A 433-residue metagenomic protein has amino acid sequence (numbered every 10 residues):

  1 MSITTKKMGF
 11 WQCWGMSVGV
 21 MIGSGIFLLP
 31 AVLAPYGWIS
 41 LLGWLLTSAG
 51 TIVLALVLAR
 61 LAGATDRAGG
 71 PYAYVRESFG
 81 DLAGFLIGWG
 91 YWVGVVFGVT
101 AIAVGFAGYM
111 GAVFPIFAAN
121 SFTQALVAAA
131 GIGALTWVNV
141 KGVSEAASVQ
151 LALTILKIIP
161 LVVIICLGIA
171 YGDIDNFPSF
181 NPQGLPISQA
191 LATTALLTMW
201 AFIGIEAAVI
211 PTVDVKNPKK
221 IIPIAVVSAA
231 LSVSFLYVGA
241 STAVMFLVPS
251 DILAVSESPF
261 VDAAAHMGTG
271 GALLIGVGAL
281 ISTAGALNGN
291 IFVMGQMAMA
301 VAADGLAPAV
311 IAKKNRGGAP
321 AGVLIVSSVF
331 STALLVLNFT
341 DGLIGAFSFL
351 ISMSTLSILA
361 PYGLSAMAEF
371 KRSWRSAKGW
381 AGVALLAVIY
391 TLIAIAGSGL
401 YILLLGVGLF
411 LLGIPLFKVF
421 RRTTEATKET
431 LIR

Functional and structural regions predicted by a protein language model:
M1-A31, P35-Y36, T51-A59, R67-A68 (+5 more regions): Membrane-interface "cap" regions at the ends of multi-pass membrane proteins
S2-T4, S40-L41, I116-Q124, L151-V277 (+1 more regions): Helix-loop-helix junctions that connect adjacent transmembrane segments in multi-pass membrane transporters
G25-P30, V138-S144, D173-I174, L253 (+4 more regions): Transmembrane helix-loop junctions in multi-pass membrane proteins
V32-P35, V53-I132, T136-V140, E145 (+4 more regions): Hydrophobic transmembrane alpha-helices that form the core helical bundles of multi-pass secondary transporters
A73-Y74, G80, G111-F117, V227-N290 (+2 more regions): TM-loop-TM module centered on a large, flexible mid-protein loop between adjacent transmembrane helices in multi-pass
F122-I174, L185, V226-L231, S357-A360 (+3 more regions): Membrane-interface loop-to-helix entry segments
A307-K314, G342-L343, F347, G363-G379 (+1 more regions): Alpha-helical transmembrane segments
S354, I358, M367-R433: A generic transmembrane alpha-helix motif of multi-pass inner-membrane proteins
